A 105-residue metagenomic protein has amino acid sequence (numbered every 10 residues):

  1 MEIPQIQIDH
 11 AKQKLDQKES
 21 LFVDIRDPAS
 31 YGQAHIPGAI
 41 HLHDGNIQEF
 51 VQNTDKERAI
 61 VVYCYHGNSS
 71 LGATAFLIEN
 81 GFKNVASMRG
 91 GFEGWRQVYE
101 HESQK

Functional and structural regions predicted by a protein language model:
M1-L21, P28-A59, Y65-K105: Rhodanese-like catalytic fold shared by cysteine-dependent sulfurtransferases and DSP/PTP-type phosphatases
